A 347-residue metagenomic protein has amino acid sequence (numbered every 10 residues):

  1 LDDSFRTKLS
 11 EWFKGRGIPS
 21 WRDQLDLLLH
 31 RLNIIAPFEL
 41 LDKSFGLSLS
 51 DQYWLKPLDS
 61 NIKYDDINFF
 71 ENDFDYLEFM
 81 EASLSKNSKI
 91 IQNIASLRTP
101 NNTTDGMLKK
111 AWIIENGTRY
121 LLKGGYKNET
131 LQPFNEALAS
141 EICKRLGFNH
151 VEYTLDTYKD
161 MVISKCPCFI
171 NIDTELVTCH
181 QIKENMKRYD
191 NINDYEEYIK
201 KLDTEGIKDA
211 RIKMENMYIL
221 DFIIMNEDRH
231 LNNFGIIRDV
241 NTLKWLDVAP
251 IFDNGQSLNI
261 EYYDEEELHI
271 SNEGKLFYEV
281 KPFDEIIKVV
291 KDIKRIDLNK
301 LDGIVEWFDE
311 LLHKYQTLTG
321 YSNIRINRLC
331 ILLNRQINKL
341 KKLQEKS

Functional and structural regions predicted by a protein language model:
L1-I219, I223-M225, I236-S347: Phosphate/dinucleotide-binding and metal-coordinating scaffold of catalytic cores in nucleotide-dependent enzymes
H230-G235: Canonical protein kinase catalytic loop motif
